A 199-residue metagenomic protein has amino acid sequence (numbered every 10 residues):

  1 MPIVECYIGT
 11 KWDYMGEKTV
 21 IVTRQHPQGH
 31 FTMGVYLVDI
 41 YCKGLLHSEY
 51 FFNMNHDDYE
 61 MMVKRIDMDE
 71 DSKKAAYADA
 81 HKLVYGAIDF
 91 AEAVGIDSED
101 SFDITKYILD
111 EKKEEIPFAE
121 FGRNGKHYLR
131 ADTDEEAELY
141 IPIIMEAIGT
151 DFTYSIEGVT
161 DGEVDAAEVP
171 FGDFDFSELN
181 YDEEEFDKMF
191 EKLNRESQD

Functional and structural regions predicted by a protein language model:
M1-D199: Non-catalytic terminal/accessory regions
